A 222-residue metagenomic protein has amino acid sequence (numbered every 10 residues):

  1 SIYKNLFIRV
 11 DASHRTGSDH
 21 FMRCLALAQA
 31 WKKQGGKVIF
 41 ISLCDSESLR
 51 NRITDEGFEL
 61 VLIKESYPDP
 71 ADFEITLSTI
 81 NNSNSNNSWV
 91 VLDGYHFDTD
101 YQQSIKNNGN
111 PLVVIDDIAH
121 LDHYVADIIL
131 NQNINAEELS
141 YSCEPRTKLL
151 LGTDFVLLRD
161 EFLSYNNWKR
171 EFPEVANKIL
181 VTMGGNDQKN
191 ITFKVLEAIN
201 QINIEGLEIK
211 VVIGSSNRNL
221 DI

Functional and structural regions predicted by a protein language model:
N5, E174-I179, L207-E208: Charged active-site motifs of nucleotide-sugar-dependent glycosyltransferases
F7, I39, I179-V181: Conserved beta-strand elements of the Class I
R9-R15, L25-A30, L43-P145, L149: Active-site and donor-binding regions of nucleotide-sugar-utilizing enzymes
M22, N186-N200: A conserved mid-protein helix/loop that constitutes part of the nucleotide-sugar donor-binding site
L27-G36, A198-N203: A short, Lys/Arg-enriched amphipathic alpha-helix followed by its capping loop at the start of a domain
G35-F40, N87-V90, E208-I209: Short active-site oxyanion
S42, I209-L220: Glycosyltransferase donor-sugar binding loop
V125-N190, G214, L220: A nucleotide-sugar donor-handling region in carbohydrate enzymes
